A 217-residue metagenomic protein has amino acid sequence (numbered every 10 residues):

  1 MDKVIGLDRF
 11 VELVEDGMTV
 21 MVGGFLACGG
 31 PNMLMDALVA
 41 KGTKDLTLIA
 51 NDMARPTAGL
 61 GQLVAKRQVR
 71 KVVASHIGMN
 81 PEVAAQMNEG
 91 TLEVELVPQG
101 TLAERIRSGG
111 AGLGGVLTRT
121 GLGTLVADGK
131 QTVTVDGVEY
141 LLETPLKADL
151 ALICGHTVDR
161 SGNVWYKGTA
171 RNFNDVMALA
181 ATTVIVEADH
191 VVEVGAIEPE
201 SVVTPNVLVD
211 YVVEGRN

Functional and structural regions predicted by a protein language model:
M1-N217: Conserved alpha/beta enzyme-core scaffold
